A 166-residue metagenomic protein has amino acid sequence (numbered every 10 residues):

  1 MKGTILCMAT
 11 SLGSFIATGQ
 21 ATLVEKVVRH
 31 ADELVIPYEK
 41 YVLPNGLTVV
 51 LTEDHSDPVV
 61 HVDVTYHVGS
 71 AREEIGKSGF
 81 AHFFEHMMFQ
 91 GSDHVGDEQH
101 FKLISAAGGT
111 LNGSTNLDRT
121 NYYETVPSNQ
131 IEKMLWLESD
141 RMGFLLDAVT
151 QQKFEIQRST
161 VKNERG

Functional and structural regions predicted by a protein language model:
K2-S14: Bacterial N-terminal signal peptides
I5, V42-L43, M88, R141: Intrinsically disordered, low-complexity segments enriched in glycine/proline and serine/threonine
L6, K40, S56, R72-E74 (+1 more regions): Short hydrophobic/aromatic-rich motifs at helix boundaries and adjacent loops
I16-A17, P58, K77, G96: Hydrophobic alpha-helical segments
G19-A21: Boundary at the C-terminal end of the N-terminal hydrophobic targeting segment
V27-Y66, S70: Mature N-terminal segment immediately following signal peptide/propeptide cleavage in secreted/periplasmic
Y66-A81, H86-G166: Active-site-adjacent, His/Asp/Glu-enriched structural segments that form or flank metal-binding and acid/base networks
